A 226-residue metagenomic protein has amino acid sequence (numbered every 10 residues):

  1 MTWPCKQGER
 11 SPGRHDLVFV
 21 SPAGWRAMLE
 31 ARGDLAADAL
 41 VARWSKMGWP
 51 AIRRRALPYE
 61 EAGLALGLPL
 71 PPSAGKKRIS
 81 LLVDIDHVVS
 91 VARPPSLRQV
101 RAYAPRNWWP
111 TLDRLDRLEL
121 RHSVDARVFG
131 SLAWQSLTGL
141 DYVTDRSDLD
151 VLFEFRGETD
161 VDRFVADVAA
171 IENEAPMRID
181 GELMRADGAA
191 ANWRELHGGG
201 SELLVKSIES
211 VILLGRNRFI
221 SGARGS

Functional and structural regions predicted by a protein language model:
M1-S131, A169-M177, G181: Helical scaffold of the NTase/Pol beta-like nucleotidyltransferase catalytic core
A37, W49-I52, N192-S226: Conserved NTP-donor binding/palm subdomain of two-metal-ion nucleotidyltransferases/polymerases, i.e., the charged
P69-P71, E154-R156, M184: Solvent-exposed residues in well-ordered beta-strands and their adjoining turns, especially edge/terminal strands
A74-K76, T159, A189: Residue-level signal for secondary-structure boundary sites
L115-L149, F153-T159: Active-site nucleotide-donor binding segment shared across nucleotidyl transfer reactions
E158-A166: Short, conserved charged micro-motifs
I171-S207: Conserved catalytic core of two-metal-ion nucleotidyltransferases
